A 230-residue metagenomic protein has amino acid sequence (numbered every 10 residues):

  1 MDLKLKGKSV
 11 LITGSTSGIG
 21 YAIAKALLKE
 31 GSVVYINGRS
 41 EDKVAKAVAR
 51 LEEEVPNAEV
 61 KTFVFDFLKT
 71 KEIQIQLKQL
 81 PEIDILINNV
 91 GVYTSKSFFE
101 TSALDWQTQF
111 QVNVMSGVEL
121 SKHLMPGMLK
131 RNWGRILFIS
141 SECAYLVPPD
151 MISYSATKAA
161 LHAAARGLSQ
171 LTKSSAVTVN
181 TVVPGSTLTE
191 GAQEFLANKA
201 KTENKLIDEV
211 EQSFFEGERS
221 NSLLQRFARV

Functional and structural regions predicted by a protein language model:
S9, T16-S17: Conserved glycine-rich cofactor-binding loop
I73, S97-F98, D105-F110, E218: Substrate-binding pocket helix/loop in short-chain dehydrogenase/reductase
F99, L146-I152, S174-S175, Q193 (+1 more regions): Active-site loop immediately N-terminal to the catalytic Tyr-X3-Lys motif of short-chain dehydrogenase/reductase
S121, T157, A165: Active-site helix of classical SDR
P126, Q170-L171: Alpha-helical segment proximal to the catalytic Tyr-Lys
S141: Residue(s) in the substrate-gating loop at a strand-loop-helix junction that position the organic substrate next
T181, N204-V230: C-terminal helical subdomain
